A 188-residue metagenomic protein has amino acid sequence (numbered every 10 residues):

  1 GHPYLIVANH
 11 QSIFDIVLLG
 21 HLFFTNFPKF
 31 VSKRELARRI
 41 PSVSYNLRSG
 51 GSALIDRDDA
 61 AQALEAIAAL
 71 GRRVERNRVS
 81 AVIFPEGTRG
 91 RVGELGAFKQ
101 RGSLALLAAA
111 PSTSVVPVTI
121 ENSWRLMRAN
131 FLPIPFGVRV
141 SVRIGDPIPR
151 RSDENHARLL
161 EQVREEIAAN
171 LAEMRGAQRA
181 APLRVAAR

Functional and structural regions predicted by a protein language model:
H2-D59: Catalytic core of membrane glycerolipid acyltransferases/transacylases, capturing the structured, soluble-facing
H10-I13, E86-G90: Short glycine-rich anion-binding loops that position phosphate/pyrophosphate groups of nucleotides and phosphorylated
S12, A60-L64, G96-K99: A conditional alpha-helix N-cap/helix-loop micro-motif detector
L18-G20, I67, E94-A97: Short amphipathic alpha-helical segments
P41-S49, R76-V82, T88-A157: A cross-family acyltransferase "interaction/gating" segment
R48-R73, R78: A membrane-cytosol interface segment of integral membrane proteins
Q162-M174: C-terminal alpha-helix
R175-R188: Cytosolic-facing loops and C-terminal tails of multi-pass membrane proteins
